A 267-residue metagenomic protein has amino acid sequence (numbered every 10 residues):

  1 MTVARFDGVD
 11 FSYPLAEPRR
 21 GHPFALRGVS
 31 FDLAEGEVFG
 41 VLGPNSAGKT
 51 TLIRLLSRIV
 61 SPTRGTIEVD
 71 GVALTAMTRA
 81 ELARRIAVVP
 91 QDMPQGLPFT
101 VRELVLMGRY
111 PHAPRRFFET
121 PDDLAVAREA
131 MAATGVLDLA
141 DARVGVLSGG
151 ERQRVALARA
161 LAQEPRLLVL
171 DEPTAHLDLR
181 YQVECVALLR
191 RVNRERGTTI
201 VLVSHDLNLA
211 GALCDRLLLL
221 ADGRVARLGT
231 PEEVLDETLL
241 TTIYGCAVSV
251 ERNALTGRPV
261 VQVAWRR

Functional and structural regions predicted by a protein language model:
L42-P44: The feature captures the beta-strand-to-loop junction immediately N-terminal to the Walker
S57: Helix-to-loop junction immediately C-terminal to a conserved catalytic motif
G65-A73, L82: Conserved ABC transporter NBD signature motif
F117, R143-L147, E151: Conserved ABC ATPase signature
E164: Conserved catalytic motifs of ABC-family nucleotide-binding domains
L168-E172: Catalytic Walker B motif of ABC-type/P-loop ATPase nucleotide-binding domains
I243-R267: ABC ATPase nucleotide-binding domains
